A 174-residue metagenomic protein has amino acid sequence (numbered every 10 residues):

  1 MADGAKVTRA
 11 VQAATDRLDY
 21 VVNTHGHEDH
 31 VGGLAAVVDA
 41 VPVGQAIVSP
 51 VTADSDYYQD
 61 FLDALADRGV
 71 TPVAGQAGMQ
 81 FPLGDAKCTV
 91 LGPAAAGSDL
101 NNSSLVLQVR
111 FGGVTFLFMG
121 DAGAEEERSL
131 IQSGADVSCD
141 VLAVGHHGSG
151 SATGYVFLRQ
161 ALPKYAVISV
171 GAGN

Functional and structural regions predicted by a protein language model:
M1-N174: Non-globular, low-confidence helical/coil segments that flank catalytic cores
